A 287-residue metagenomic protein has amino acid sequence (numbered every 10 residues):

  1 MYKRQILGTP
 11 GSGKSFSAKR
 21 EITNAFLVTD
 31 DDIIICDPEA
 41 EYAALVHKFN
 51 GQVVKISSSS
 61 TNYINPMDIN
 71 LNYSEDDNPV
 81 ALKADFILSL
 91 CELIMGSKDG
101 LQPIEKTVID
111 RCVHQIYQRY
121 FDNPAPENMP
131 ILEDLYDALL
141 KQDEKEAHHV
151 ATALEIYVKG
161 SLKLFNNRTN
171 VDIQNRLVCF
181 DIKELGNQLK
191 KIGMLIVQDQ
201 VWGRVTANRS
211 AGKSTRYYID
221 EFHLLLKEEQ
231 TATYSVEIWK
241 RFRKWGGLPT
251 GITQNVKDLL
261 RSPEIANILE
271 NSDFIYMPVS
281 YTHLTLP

Functional and structural regions predicted by a protein language model:
M1-Q5, T282-P287: Conserved small/polar residues in nucleotide/adenosyl-binding loops
K3, A40-Q52, S58-S60, N65-G247 (+1 more regions): P-loop NTPase motor domains
K3-S58: Glycine-rich phosphate-binding loop of nucleotide-binding enzymes
P38, G247, I252-N255: Conserved H-loop
I56-S57, I275-Y281: Conserved AAA+ ATPase "SRH/arginine-finger" region at the nucleotide-binding site
A266-M277: A short helix-turn-beta junction within AAA+ P-loop NTPase domains corresponding to the substrate/partner-engaging
